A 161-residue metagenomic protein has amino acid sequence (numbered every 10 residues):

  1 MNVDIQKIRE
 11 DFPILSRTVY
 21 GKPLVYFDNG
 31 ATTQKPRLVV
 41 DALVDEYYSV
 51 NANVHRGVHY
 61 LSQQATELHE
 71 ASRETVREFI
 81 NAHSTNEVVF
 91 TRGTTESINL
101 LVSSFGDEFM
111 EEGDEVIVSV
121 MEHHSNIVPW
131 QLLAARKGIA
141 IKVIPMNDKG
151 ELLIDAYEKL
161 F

Functional and structural regions predicted by a protein language model:
M1-F161: Pyridoxal 5′-phosphate
